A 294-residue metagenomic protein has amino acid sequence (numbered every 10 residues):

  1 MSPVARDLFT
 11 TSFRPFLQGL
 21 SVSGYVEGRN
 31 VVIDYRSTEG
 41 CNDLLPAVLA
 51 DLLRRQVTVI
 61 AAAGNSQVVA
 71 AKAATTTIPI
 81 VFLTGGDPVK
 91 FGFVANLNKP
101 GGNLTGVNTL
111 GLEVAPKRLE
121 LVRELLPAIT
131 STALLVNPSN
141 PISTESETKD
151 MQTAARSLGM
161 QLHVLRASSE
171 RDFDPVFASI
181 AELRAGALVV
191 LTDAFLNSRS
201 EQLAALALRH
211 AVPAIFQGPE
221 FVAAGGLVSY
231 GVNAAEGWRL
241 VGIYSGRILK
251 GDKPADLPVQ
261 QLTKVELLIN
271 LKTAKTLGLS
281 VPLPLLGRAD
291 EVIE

Functional and structural regions predicted by a protein language model:
M1-E294: Short hydrophobic alpha-helices and adjacent helix-cap/hinge residues
